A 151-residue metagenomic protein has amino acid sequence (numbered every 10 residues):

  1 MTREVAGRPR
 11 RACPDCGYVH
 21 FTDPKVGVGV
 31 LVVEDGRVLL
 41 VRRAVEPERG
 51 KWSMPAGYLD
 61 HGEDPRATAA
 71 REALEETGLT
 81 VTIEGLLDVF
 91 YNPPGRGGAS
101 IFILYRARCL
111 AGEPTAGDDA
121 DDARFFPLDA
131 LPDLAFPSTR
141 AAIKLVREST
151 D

Functional and structural regions predicted by a protein language model:
M1-V30: Acidic, metal-coordinating catalytic segment for phosphate/diphosphate chemistry, firing primarily on the Nudix
P9, V26-V28, E48-G50, L79-G85 (+1 more regions): A generic structural signal for short beta-strands and their flanking turns/coil linkers
R10, L31, L40, L104-R106 (+1 more regions): Conserved hydrophobic/aromatic beta-strand scaffold that supports enzyme active sites
H20, E34, P55, L104-R106: A short Gly-Trp-Pro
V33-E75: Conserved Nudix-box catalytic region and its N-terminal flanking loop in Nudix hydrolases and closely related
L59-I83, V89-R147: Unchanged
